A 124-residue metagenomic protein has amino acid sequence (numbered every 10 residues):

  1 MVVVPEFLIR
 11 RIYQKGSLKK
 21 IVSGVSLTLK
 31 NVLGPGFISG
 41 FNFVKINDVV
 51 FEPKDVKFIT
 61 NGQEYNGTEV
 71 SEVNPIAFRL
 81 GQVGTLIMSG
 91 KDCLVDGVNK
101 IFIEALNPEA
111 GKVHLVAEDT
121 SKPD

Functional and structural regions predicted by a protein language model:
M1-I46, V50-D124: Terminal leader/tail segments of proteins
